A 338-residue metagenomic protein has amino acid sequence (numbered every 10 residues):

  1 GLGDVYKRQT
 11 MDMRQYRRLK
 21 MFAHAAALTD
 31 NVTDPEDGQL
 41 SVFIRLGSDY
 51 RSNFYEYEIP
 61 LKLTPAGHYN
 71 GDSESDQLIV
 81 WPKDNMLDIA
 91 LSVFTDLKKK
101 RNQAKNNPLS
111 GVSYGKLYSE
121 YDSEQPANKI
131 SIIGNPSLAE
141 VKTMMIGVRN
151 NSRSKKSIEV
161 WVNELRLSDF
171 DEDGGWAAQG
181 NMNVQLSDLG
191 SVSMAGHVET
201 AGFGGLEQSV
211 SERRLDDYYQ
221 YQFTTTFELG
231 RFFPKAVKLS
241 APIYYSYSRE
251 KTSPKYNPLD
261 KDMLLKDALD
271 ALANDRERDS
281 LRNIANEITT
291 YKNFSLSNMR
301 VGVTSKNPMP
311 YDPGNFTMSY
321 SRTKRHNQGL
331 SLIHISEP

Functional and structural regions predicted by a protein language model:
L2-Y6, I333-P338: Short, small-residue-biased leader/transition segments that mark boundaries at the very start of proteins
R8-L19: Extracellular/lumenal carbohydrate-interaction signature centered on repeated Trp-anchored short motifs
R17-K20, P35-Y50, W81-K155: Extracellular beta-strand ligand-recognition surfaces/modules
F22-H24, R45, M145-G147, T226 (+2 more regions): Residue-level recognition of well-ordered beta-strand positions that form the cores of beta-sheet-rich folds across
A25-G38: Extended, low-complexity, turn-rich repeat/linker tracts enriched in Gly/Pro/Ser/Thr and Asp/Glu that occur
Y57-P65: Solvent-exposed serine/threonine-rich low-complexity stretches and specific carbohydrate-binding patches
S152-S336: Exposed, low-structure sequence patches enriched in small/polar residues
